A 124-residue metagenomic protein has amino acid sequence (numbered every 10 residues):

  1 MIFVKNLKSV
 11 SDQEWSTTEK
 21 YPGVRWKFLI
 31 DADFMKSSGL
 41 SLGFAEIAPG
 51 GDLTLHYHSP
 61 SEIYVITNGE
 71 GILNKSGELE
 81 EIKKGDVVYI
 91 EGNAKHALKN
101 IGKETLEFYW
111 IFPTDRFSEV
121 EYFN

Functional and structural regions predicted by a protein language model:
M1-G39, V120-N124: A short, N-terminal "cap"/entry segment at the start of jelly-roll beta-barrel domains of the cupin/DSBH fold
W26-I30, G43-H58: Conserved short histidine dyad/triad with adjacent acidic residue
F34-S38, A48-G51, E70, T114-F117: Short, charged/polar surface micro-motifs in flexible loops or helix N-caps
A45, I63, Y89, E104-E119: A short hydrophobic beta-strand segment most commonly corresponding to one strand of the jelly-roll/cupin
P49, S59-P60, E78, A94-K95 (+1 more regions): A generic "binding-loop/recognition-motif" signal
T54-L55, L73-N74, I90, H96-G102: Short beta-strand His + acidic residue motifs that chelate non-heme Fe in jelly-roll/DSBH and cupin folds
S61, I66-G71: Glycine- and acidic-residue-biased ligand/ion/polar-headgroup-sensing regions
G77-G92: Short acidic-glycine-tyrosine-enriched beta hairpin
